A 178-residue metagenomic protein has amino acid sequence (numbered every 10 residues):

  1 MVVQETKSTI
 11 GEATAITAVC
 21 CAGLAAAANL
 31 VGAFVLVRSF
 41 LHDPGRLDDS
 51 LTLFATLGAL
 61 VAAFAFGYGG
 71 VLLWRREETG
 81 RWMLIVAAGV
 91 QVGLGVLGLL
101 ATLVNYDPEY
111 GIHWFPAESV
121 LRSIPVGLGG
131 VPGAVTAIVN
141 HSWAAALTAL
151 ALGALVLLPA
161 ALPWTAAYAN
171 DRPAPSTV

Functional and structural regions predicted by a protein language model:
M1-V178: Topology signature of small-to-medium multi-pass alpha-helical membrane proteins
